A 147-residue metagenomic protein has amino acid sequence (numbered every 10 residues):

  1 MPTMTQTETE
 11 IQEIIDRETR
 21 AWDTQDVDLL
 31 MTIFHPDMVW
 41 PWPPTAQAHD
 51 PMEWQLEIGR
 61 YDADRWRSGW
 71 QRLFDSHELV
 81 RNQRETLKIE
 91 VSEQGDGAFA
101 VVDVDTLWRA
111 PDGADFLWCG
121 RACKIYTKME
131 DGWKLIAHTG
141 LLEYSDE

Functional and structural regions predicted by a protein language model:
M1-D37, G113, E147: Short, low-complexity N-terminal intrinsically disordered segments enriched in polar/charged residues
E8, V27-Q94: A solvent-exposed, acidic/Ser-Thr-rich amphipathic alpha-helical stretch
Q12, D16, R67-S68, V101: Generic alpha-helical structural signal
E13, N82-Q83, W118-C119: Short solvent-exposed loop/turn micro-motifs enriched in small/polar/acidic residues
E18, V39-P43, E57, G97-L107: Short, well-ordered beta-strand segments in beta-rich or mixed alpha/beta enzyme and ligand-binding folds
W70, R84-E90, V104-T106, R121-T127 (+1 more regions): Hydrophobic/aromatic beta-strand elements that line small-molecule binding cavities or substrate pockets in beta-rich
F99, L117-E147: Short beta-strand edge/turn micro-motifs at domain boundaries
L107-F116: Short, cysteine-centered beta-strand-loop-beta hairpins and adjacent loop/turn segments enriched in charged/polar
